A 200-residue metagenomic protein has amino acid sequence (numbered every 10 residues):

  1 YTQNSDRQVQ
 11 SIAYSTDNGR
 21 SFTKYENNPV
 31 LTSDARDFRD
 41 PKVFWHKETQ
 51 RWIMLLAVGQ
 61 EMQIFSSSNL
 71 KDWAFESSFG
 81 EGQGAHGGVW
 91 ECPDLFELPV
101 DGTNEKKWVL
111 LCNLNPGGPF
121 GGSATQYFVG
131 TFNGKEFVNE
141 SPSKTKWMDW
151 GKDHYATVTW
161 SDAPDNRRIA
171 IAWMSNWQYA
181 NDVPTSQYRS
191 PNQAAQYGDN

Functional and structural regions predicted by a protein language model:
Y1-D40, W45-E91, P99-W150, D165 (+1 more regions): Beta-rich carbohydrate-recognition and catalytic domains
E91-P93, Y155-T157: Repeated scaffold domains used in trafficking and secretory/extracellular systems, primarily beta-propellers
